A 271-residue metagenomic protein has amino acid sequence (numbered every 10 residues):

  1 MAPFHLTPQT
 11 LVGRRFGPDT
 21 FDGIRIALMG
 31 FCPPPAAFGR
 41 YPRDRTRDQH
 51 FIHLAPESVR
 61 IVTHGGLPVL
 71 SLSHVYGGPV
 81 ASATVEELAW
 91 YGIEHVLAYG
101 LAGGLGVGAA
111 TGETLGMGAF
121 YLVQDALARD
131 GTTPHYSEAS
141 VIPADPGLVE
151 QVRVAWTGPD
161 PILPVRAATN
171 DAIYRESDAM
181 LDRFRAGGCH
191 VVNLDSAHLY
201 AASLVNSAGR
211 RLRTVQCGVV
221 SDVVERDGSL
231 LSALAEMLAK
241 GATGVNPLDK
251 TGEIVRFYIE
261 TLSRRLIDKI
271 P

Functional and structural regions predicted by a protein language model:
M1-E150: Metabolite-binding pocket within alpha/beta catalytic cores that recognizes anionic/polar moieties
C32, G103, A168-I173, H198 (+1 more regions): Glycine-rich beta-alpha junction loops
L70, L97, Y121, V165 (+2 more regions): Hydrophobic/aromatic beta-strand patches that form the interior of the parallel beta-sheet core in alpha/beta enzyme
A109-A126, V205-S221, L231: A short alpha/beta connector and helix-capping loop motif
S140-V191, S196-H198: Active-site rim beta-loop-alpha module in soluble metabolic enzymes
Q151-P159, A202, F257-K269: Generic non-transmembrane alpha-helical segments
A179-R226: A C-terminal functional module that forms or caps the active site or interfaces directly with catalytic machinery
V224-P271: His/Asp/Glu-rich mid-to-C-terminal helical/loop segments that flank catalytic regions of hydrolases
